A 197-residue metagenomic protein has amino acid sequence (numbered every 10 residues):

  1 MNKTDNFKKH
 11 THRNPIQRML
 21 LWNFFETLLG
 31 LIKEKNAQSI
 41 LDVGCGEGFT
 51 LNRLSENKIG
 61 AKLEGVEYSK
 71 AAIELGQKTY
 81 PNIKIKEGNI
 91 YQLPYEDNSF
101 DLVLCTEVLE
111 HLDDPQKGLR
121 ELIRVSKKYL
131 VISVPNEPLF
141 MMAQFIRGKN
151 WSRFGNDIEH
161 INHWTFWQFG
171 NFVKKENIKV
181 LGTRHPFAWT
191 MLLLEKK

Functional and structural regions predicted by a protein language model:
M1-E96, L119, I146-F172, E176-N177 (+1 more regions): Conserved N-terminal segment of class I S-adenosyl-L-methionine
Q38, D101, K128: Conserved acidic residues
G65, H111, I132: Conserved SAM-binding loop
L104: A conserved beta-strand element that flanks and buttresses the S-adenosyl-L-methionine
V108: Hydrophobic adenine-recognition pocket in adenosine-nucleotide-binding enzymes
L112-E121: A short, conserved alpha-helix within the catalytic core of class I
K128-P135: Conserved beta-strand signature within the Rossmann-like core of class I S-adenosyl-L-methionine
N136-F140: Short "lid" loop at the C-terminus of a central beta-strand within the Rossmann-like core of SAM-dependent
